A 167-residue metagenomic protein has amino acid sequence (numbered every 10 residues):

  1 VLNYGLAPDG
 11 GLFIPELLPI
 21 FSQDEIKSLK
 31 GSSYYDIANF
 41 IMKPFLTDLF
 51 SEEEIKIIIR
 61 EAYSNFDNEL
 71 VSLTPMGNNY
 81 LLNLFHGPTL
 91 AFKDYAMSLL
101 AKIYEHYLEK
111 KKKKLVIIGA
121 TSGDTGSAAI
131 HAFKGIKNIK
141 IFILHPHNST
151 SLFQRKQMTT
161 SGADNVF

Functional and structural regions predicted by a protein language model:
V1-F167: PLP-dependent amino-acid enzyme catalytic core
